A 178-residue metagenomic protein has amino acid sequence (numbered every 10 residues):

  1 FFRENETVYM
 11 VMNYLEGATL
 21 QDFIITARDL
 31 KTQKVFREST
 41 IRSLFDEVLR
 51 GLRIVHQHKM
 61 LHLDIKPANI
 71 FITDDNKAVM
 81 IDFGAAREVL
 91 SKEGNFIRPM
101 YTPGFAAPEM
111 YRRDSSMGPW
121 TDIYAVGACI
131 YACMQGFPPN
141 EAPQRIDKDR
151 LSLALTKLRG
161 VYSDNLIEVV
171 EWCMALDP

Functional and structural regions predicted by a protein language model:
F1: Activation-segment/catalytic-loop signature of the eukaryotic protein kinase fold
N5-T19, F23: Conserved short submotifs of the Hanks-type protein kinase catalytic core that shape the nucleotide-binding pocket
Q21-F36: AlphaC helix of the protein kinase catalytic domain
L44-F45: Activation segment signature within eukaryotic-like protein kinase domains
V48-M60: Protein kinase catalytic-loop region centered on the HRD/HxD motif
N95-M110: Conserved activation segment of eukaryotic-like protein kinases, specifically the C-terminal portion of the activation
G160-L176: Conserved C-terminal C-lobe helix
